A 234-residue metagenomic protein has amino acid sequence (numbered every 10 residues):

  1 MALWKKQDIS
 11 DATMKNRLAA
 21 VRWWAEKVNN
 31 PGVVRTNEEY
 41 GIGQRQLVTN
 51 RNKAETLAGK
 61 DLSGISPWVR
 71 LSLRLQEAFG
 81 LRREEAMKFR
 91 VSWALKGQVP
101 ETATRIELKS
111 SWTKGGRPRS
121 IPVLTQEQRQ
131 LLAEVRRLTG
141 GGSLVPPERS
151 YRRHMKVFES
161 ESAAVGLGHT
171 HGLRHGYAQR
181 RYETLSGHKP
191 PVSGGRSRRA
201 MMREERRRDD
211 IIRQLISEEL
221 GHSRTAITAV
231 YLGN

Functional and structural regions predicted by a protein language model:
M1-R45: N-terminal core-binding DNA-recognition domain of tyrosine recombinases/integrases
N30-K60, W112-K114: Flexible interdomain linker/hinge and immediately adjacent N-terminus of the catalytic tyrosine-recombinase domain
K53-E84, R207-R213: Basic, Lys/Arg- and aromatic-enriched nucleic-acid-binding interface segment
L75-F89, T184-K189, L220-S223: A short, glycine-centered helix-capping/turn motif at helix boundaries that positions DNA-contacting or catalytic
K88-L132: Conserved tyrosine-mediated DNA breakage-rejoining catalytic core shared by Y-recombinases
A103-K109, G194-N234: Short functional hotspots where side chains directly engage DNA or cofactors
L124-S186: Active-site/catalytic core of tyrosine-dependent DNA strand-transfer enzymes
G166-D210, H222: Short basic/aromatic active-site micro-motif
